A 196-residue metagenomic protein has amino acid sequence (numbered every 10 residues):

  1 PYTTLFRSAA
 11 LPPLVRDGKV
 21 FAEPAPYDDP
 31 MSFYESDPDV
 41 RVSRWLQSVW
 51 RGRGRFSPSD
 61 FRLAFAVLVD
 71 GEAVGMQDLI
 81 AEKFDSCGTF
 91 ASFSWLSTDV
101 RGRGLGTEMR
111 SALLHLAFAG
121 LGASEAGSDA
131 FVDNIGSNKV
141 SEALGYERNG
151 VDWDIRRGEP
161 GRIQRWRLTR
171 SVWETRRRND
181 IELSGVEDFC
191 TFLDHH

Functional and structural regions predicted by a protein language model:
P1-D99, L116, G120, D154-H196: GNAT-family acyltransferases
A10, M109, G136: Charged catalytic carboxylate motif
G71, G104, N134: Conserved G/P- and acidic residue-centered "switch" motifs that form tight phosphate/ATP-binding loops in soluble
W95-L96, G102-A117, K139-A143: Conserved acetyl-CoA-binding loop-helix of GNAT-fold acetyltransferases
A119-D129: Conserved GNAT acetyl-CoA-binding A-motif
G127-D129, G145-I163: Conserved catalytic-core motifs of GNAT/GCN5-like acyltransferases
S128-N138: Conserved beta-strand-loop-alpha-helix junction that forms the acyl-donor binding cleft
G136-V140, L144-E147, S171: Surface-exposed, gly/pro-biased binding rims or lids
